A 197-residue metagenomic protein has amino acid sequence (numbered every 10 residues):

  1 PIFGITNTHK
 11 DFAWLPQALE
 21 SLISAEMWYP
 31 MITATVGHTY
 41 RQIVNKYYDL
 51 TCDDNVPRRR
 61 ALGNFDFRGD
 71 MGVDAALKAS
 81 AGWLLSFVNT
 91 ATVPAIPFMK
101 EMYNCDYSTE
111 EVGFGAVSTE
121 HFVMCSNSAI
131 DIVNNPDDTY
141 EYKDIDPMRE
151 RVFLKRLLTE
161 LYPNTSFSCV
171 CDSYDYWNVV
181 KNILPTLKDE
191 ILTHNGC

Functional and structural regions predicted by a protein language model:
F3-C197: Buried, small/hydrophobic-residue-enriched core segments of structured protein domains
